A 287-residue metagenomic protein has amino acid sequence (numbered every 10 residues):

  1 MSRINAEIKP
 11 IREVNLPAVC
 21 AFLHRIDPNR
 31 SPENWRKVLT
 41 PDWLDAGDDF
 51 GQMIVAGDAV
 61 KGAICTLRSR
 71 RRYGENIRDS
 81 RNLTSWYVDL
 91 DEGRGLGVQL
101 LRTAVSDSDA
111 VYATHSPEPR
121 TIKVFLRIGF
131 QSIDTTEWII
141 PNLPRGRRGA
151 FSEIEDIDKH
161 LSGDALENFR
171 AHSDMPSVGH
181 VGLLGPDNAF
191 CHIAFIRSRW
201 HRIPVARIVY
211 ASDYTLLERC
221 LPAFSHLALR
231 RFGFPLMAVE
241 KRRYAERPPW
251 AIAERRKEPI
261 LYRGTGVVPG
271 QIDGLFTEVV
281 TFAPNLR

Functional and structural regions predicted by a protein language model:
M1-P41, D45, N82, I133-S173 (+2 more regions): Short amphipathic alpha-helix that is part of the acyltransferase structural core
P41-M53, A171-L183, G233-L236: A short helix-loop-beta-strand connector motif used in the catalytic cores of GNAT acetyltransferases and, in some
W43, T114-K159, A228-R287: Active-site/acyl-donor-binding loops of N-acyltransferases
M53, A59-R68, N82, N188-R199: Conserved beta-strand in the GNAT
R70-N82, R199-R207: A conserved beta-turn-beta hairpin within the catalytic core of GNAT-like acetyltransferases that forms part
T84-G93, V209-T215: A short, internal acetyl-CoA/4′-phosphopantetheine-binding micro-motif in the GNAT/acyltransferase core
D91-L100, C220: Conserved acetyl-CoA pyrophosphate-binding loop and the N-cap/start of the following alpha-helix in GNAT-like
Q99-V111, L126, A223-G233: Conserved acyl-CoA
